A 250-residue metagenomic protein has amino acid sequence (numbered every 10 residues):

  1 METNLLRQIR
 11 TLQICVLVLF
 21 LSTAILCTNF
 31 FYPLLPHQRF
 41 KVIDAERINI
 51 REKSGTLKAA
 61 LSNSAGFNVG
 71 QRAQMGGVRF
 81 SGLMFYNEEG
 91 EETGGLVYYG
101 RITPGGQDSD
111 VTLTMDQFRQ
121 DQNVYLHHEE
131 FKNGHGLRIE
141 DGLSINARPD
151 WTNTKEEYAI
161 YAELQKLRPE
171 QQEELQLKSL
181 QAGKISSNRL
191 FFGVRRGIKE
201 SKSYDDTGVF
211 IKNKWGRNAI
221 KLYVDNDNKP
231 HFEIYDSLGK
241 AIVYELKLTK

Functional and structural regions predicted by a protein language model:
M1-L34: Single-pass membrane-anchoring alpha-helices
C27-K250: Parallel beta-helix/beta-solenoid repeats that form elongated, surface-exposed shafts/blades used for receptor binding
